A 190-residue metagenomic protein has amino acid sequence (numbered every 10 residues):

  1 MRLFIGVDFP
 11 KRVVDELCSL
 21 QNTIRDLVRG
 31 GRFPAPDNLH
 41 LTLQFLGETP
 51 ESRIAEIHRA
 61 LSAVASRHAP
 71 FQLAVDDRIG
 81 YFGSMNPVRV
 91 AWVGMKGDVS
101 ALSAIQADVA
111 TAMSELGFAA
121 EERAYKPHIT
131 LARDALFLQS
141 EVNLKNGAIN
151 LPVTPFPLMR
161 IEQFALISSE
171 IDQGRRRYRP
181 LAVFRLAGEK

Functional and structural regions predicted by a protein language model:
M1-K190: Histidine-dependent nucleotide/RNA phosphoesterase domain, centered on the 2H-phosphoesterase fold with its duplicated
